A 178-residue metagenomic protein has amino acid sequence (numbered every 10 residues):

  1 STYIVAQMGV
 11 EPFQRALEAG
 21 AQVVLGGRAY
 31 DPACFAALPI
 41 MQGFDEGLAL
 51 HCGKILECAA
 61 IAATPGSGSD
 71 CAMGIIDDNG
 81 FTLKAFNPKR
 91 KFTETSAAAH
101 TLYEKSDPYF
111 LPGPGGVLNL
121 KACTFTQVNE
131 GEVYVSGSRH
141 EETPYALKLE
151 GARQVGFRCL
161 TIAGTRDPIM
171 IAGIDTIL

Functional and structural regions predicted by a protein language model:
S1-G26: An acidic, phosphate/nucleotide-engaging active-site surface
R28-C34: Gly/Ser/Thr-rich loops at beta-strand to alpha-helix junctions that form or flank small-molecule/cofactor-binding
P39, G43-L50, I55-L178: Small-residue-enriched flexible segments
